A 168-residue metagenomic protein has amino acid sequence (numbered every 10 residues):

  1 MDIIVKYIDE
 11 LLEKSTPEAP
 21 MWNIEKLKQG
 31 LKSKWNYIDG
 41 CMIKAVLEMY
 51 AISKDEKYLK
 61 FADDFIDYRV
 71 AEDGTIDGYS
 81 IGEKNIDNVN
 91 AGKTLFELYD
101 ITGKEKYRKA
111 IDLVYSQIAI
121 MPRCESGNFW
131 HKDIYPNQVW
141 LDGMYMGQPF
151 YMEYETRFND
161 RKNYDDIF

Functional and structural regions predicted by a protein language model:
M1-V70, E105-L113, M121, S126: Low-complexity, Ser/Thr/Pro/Gly-enriched N-terminal "stalk/linker" regions
K6-E13, I24-E25, T75-S80, W130-P136: Surface loop/turn signatures of beta-propeller and other carbohydrate-active proteins
M21-Y37, K44, N85-L98, F129-M146: Carbohydrate-binding/catalytic loop surfaces
K32, L59, I81, R108 (+2 more regions): Amphipathic, non-membrane alpha-helical segments in soluble helical-bundle scaffolds
G40-D55, N90-K104, Q148-D160: Well-ordered alpha-helical scaffold segments within catalytic/enzyme domains
D63-D100: Blade-loop segments of beta-propeller domains
Y107-Y145: Asp-box/WD-like beta-propeller blade repeats and closely related beta-sheet repeat scaffolds
R161-F168: Loop-centered beta-sheet repeat module
